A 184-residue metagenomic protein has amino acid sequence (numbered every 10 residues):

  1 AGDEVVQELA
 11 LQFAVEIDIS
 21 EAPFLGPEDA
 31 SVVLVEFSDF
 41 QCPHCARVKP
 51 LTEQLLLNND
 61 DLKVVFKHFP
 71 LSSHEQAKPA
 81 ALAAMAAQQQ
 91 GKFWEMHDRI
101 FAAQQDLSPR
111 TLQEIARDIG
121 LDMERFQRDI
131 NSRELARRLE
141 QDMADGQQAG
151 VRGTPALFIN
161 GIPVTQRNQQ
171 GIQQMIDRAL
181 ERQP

Functional and structural regions predicted by a protein language model:
A1-V6, F37, E53, Q113-P184: C-terminal cap of thioredoxin/glutaredoxin-like
E16-V32, L56-L57: A short beta-strand-turn-helix
E28-C42, V64-V65: Short active-site neighborhood of thiol/selenol oxidoreductases, capturing the structured segment around
A30-V33, D60-K63, Q90-E95, L121-R125 (+1 more regions): Loop/turn elements at helix/coil->beta-strand transitions in domains of secreted/extracellular proteins
V33, F40-R47, M85, A156: C-type cytochrome heme c attachment motif
S38, H44-N58: Typically the conserved alpha-helix immediately C-terminal to a functionally engaged Cys/Sec in thioredoxin-like
F40-P43, F69-H74, A103-L107, D145 (+2 more regions): Solvent-exposed loop/turn segments at secondary-structure junctions within structured extracellular/periplasmic domains
L56-A116: Structural microenvironment flanking redox-active thiols in thiol-disulfide oxidoreductases
